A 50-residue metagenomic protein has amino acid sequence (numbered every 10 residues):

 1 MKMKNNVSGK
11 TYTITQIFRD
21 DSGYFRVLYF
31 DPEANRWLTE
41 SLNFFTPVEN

Functional and structural regions predicted by a protein language model:
M1-N6: A short beta-strand micro-motif
V7-G9, P32-N35: Glycine-centered tight beta-turn/hairpin loop motif at sheet-sheet or coil-to-beta transitions
T11-F18: Short beta-strand-centered aromatic/proline hotspots
D21-G23: Short acidic/glycine-enriched loop/turn segments that link adjacent beta-strands
R26-D31: SH3/SH3-like beta-barrel fold
E33-N50: Intrinsically disordered, low-complexity, charged/polar segments
